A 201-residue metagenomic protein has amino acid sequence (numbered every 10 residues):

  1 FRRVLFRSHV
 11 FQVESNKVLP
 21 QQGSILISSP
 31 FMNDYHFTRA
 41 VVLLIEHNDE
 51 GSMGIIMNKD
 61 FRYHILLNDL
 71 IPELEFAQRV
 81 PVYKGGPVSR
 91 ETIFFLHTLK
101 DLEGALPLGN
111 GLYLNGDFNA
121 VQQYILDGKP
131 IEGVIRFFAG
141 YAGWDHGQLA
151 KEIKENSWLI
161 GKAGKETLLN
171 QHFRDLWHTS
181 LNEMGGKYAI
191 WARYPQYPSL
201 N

Functional and structural regions predicted by a protein language model:
F1-L5: Short, small-residue-biased leader/transition segments that mark boundaries at the very start of proteins
S8-F138, A142-N201: A short aromatic-anchored loop/beta-hairpin motif
